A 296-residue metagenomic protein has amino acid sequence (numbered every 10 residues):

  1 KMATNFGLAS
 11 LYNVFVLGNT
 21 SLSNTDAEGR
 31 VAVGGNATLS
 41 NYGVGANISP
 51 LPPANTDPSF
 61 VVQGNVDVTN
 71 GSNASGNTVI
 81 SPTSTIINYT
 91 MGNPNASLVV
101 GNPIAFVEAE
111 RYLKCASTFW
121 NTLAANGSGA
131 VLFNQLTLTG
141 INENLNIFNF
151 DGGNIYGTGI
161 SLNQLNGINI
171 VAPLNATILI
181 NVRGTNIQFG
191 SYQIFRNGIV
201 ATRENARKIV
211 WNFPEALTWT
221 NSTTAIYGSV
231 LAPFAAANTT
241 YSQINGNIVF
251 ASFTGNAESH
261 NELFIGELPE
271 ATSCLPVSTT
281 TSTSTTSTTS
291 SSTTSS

Functional and structural regions predicted by a protein language model:
M2-S72, Y112-P276: Long, polar low-complexity repeats
I48-I104, E108: Secretory-pathway glycan-assembly enzymes, especially type II membrane glycosyltransferases that use nucleotide-sugar
S278-S296: Extracellular mucin-like PTS domains
